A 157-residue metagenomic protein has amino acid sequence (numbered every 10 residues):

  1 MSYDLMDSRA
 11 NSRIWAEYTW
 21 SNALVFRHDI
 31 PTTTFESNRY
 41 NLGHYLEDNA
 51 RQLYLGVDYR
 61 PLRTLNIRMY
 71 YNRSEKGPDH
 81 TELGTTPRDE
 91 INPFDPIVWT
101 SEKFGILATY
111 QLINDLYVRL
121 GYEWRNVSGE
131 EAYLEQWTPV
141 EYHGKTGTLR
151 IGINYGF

Functional and structural regions predicted by a protein language model:
M1-F157: Exposed, low-structure sequence patches enriched in small/polar residues
